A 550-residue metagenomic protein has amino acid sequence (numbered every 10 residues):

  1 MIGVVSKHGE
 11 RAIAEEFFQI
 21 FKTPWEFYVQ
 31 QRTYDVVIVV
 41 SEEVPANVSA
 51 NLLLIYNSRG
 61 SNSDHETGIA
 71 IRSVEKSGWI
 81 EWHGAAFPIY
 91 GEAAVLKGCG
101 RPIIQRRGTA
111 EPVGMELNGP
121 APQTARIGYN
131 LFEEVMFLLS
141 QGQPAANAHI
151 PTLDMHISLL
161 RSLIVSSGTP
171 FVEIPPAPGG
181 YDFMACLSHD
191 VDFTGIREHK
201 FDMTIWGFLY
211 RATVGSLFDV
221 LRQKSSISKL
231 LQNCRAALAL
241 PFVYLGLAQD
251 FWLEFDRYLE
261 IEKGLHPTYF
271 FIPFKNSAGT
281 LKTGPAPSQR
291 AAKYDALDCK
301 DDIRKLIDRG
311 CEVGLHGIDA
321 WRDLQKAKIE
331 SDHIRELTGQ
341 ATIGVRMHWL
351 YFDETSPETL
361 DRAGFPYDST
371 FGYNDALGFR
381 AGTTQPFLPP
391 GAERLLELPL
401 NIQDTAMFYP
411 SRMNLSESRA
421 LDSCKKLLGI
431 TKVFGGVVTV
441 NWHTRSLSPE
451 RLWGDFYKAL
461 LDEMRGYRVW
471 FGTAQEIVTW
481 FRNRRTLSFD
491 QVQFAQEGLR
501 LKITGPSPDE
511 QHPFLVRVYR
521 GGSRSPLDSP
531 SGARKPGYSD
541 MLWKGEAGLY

Functional and structural regions predicted by a protein language model:
M1, I20, S58, H65-S167 (+2 more regions): A glycine-centered loop/beta-turn motif at secondary-structure junctions
M1-K22, G60-Q105, T479, T486-Y550: C-terminal beta-sandwich/jelly-roll accessory domains of carbohydrate-active enzymes
H8-P45: A short, well-structured beta->alpha microelement
T33, D319-E397, V440, L447-F456 (+1 more regions): Catalytic domains of cell-wall/extracellular-matrix polysaccharide-remodeling enzymes, centered on de-N-acetylation
T33-A70: Short alpha-beta junction capping motif
A110-P112, V135-D302, D319: Active-site beta->alpha N-cap acidic-glycine motif
F132-A146, A392-E476: Catalytic grooves of carbohydrate-active enzymes
A291-A296, D302-R309, I318-T338, T383-I430: Alpha-helical scaffold elements lining the catalytic groove of polysaccharide deacetylases
